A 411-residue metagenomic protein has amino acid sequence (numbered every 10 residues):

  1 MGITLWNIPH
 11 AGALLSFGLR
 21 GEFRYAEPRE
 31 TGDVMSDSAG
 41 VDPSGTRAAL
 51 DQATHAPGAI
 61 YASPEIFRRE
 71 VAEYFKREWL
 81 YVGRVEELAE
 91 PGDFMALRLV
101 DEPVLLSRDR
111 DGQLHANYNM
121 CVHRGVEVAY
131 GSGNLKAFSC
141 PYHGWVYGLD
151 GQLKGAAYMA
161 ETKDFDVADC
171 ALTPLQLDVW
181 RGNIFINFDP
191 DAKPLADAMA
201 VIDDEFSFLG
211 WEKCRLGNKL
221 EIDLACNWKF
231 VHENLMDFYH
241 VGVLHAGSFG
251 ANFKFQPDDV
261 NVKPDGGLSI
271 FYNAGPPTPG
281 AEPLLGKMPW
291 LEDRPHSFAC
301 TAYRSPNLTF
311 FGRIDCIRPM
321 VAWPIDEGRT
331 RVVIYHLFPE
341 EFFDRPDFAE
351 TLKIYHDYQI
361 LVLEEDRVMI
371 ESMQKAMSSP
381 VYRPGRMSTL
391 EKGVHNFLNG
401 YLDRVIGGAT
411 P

Functional and structural regions predicted by a protein language model:
F17, F23-Y25: Aromatic (phenylalanine/tyrosine) cluster motif
E30, E87-P190, P194-D204: Rieske [2Fe-2S] iron-sulfur-binding domain
G32-V34, S107-R108, Q113, N119 (+2 more regions): C-terminal catalytic domain of Rieske-type non-heme iron oxygenases
P43-A59, E212: Short, contiguous pre-domain boundary segments
I60-L99: Non-catalytic accessory segments flanking enzyme active sites
